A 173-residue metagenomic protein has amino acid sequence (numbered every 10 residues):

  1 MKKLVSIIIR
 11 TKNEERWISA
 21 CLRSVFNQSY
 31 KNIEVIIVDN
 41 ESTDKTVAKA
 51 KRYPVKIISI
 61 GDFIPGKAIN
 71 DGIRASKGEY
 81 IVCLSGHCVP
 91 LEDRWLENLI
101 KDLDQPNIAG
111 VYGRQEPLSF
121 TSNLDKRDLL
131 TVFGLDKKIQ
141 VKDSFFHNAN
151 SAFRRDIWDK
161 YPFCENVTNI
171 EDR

Functional and structural regions predicted by a protein language model:
M1-S24: N-proximal low-complexity "stem/linker" segments adjacent to membrane-targeting elements
R16-S19, D44-K51: Acidic helix N-cap motif at the loop->helix transition within catalytic regions of sugar-transfer enzymes
R23-N32: Short, acidic, metal-binding catalytic loop of nucleotide-sugar glycosyltransferases
D39-V47, V89: A conserved acidic beta->alpha catalytic loop
I60-S76, R173: Glycine-rich, basic loop-to-helix element that forms the pyrophosphate-binding segment of sugar-nucleotide handling
I81: Short aromatic/hydrophobic "clamp" motif used to bind/position activated sugar donors
V89-L124: Conserved donor NDP-sugar-binding/catalytic core segment of glycosyltransferases
P117-L118, L135-F153, N166-T168, R173: A recurrent flexible, glycine/aromatic-enriched loop bordering the glycosyltransferase active site that acts as
